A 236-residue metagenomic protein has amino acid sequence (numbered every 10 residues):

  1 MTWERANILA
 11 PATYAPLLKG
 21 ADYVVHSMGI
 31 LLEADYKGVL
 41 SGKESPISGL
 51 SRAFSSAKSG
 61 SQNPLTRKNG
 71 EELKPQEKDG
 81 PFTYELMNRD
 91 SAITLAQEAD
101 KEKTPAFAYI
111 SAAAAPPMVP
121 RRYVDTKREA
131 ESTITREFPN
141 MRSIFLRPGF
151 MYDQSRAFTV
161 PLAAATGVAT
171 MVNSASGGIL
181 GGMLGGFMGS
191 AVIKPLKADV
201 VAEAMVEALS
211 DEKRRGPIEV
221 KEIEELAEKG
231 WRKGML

Functional and structural regions predicted by a protein language model:
M1-T94, E98: NAD(P)H-binding glycine-rich loop region in Rossmannoid oxidoreductase-like domains and their noncatalytic homologs
G20-D22, P105, M141: Short coil/turn segments at beta-strand junctions that form active-site/ligand-binding loops
S27, F107-A113, L146-P148: SDR active-site strand-loop-helix element
Y36-G38, S45, T104, A163 (+1 more regions): Residue-level signature of transmembrane alpha-helix interfaces in integral membrane proteins
T66-E85, A108-R128, T135: Catalytic loop of short-chain dehydrogenase/reductase
R89-A113: Extracellular-facing segments of soluble proteins and assemblies that are Gly/Ser/Thr-biased and enriched in aromatics
K101-E102, A115-L236: Oxidoreductase cofactor-interface core, primarily capturing Rossmann-like NAD(P)-dependent enzymes
